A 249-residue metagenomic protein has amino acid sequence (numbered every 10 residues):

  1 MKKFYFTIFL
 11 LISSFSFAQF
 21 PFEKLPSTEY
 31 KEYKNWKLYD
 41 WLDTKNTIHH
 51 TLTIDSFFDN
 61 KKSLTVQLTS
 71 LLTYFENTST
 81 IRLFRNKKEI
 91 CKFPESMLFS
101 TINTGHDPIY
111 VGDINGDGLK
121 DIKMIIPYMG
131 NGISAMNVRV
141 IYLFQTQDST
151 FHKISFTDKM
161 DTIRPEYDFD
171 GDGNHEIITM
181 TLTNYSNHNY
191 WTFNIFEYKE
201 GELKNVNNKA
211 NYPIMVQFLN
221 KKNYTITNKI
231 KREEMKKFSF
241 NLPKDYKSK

Functional and structural regions predicted by a protein language model:
M1-E23: Bacterial Sec-dependent N-terminal signal peptides
A18-T65, T69-L71, N174-K249: Acidic, small-residue rich beta-repeat scaffolds with periodic aromatic anchors
L25-K31, T80-I102, Q145-M160, N207-Y212 (+1 more regions): Blade-edge motifs of beta-propeller repeat domains
T51-F57, G105-I114, M160-G171: Beta-propeller blade termini
D59-K62, D113-I122, D168-I177: Acidic, glycine-anchored loop motifs typical of Ca2+
T69-Y74, F99-S100, M129-A135, N184-H188: Short consensus segments that form the blades of beta-propeller domains, in both extracellular/periplasmic
R82-S134, V138: A glycine-rich, hydrophobic loop/mini-helix early in the fold
F84-N86, I133-H152, N189-K204: Beta-propeller blade repeat segments, especially FG-GAP/WD-type strand-to-loop junctions in 6- to 7-bladed propeller
